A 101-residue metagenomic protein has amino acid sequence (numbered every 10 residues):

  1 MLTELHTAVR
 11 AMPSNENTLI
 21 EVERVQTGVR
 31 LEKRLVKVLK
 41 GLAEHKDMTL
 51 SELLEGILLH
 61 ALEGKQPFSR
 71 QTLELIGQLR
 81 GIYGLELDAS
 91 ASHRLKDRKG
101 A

Functional and structural regions predicted by a protein language model:
L2-K33, A43, R80-S90, D97-A101: Short Lys/Arg-rich basic patches
S14, S51, S69, S90-S92: Generic serine detector
T27-E52, G56: Short, contiguous, helix-prone interaction/anchoring segments in small proteins
L42, H60, L75, S90-S92: Residue-level detector of solvent-exposed, low-hydrophobicity positions
K46-L73: Short, basic amphipathic alpha-helical segments that act as recognition/interaction helices in nucleic-acid-binding
F68-E74, S92-G100: Noncatalytic linker/hinge segments flanking ATPase motor cores
S69-L85: Short interaction-prone segments
